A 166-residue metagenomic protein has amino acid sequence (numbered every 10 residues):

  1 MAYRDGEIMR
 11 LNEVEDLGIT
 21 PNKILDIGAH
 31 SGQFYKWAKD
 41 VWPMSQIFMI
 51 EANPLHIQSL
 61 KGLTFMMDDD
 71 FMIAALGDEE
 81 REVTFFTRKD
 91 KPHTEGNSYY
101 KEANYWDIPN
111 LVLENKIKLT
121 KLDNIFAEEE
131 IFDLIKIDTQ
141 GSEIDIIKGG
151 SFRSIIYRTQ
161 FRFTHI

Functional and structural regions predicted by a protein language model:
M1-I166: Phosphate/nucleotide-binding beta-alpha loop and adjacent structural elements of enzyme active sites
